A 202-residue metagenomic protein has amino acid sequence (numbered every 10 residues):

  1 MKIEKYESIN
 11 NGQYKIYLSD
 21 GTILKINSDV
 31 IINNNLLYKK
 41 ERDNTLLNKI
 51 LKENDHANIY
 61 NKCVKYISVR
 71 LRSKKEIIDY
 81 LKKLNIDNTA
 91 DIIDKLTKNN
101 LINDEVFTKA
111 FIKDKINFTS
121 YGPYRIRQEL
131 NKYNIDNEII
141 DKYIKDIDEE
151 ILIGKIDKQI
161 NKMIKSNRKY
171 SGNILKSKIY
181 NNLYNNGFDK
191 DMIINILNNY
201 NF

Functional and structural regions predicted by a protein language model:
M1-F202: An alpha-helical, amphipathic repeat domain used for nucleic-acid recognition, typified by the mTERF helical solenoid
